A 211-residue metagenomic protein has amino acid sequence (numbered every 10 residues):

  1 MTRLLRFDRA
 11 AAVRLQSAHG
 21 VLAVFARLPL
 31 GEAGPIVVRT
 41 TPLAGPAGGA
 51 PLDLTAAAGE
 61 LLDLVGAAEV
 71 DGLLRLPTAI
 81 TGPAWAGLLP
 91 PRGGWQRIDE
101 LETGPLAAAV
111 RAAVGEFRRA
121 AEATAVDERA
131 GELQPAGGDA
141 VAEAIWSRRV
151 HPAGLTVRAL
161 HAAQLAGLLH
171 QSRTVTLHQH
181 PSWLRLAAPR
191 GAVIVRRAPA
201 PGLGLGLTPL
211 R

Functional and structural regions predicted by a protein language model:
M1-V38: N-terminal ordered "arm"
S17, P29, T40, P51 (+5 more regions): Generic serine detector
F25-R27, G34-L43, V193-G202: Short amphipathic beta-strand/extended segments with alternating polar/hydrophobic composition
A33-G72: A broadly used, surface-exposed interaction patch
L64-V65, E69-R211: Long, compositionally biased intrinsically disordered terminal regions
